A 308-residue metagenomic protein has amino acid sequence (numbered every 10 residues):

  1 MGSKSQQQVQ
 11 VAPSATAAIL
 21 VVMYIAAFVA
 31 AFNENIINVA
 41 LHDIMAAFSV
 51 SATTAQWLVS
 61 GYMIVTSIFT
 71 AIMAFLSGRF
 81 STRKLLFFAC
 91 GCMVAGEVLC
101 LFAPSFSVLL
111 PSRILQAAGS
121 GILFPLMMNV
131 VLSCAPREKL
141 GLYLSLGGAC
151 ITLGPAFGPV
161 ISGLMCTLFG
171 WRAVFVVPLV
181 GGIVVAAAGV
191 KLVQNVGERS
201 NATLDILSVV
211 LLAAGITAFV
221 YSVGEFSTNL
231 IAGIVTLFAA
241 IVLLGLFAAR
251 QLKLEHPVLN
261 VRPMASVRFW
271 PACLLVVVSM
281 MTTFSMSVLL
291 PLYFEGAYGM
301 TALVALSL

Functional and structural regions predicted by a protein language model:
M1-A15: Intrinsic disorder in cytosolic terminal tails and internal cytosolic loops of multi-pass membrane transporters
T16-V39, F48-G61, S67, A74 (+9 more regions): 12-transmembrane solute porter fold
F28, I64, V98-L99, I114 (+3 more regions): Hydrophobic residues within the alpha-helical transmembrane core of Major Facilitator Superfamily
V29, N33, L99, A103 (+4 more regions): Residue-level hotspots within pore-lining transmembrane alpha-helices of multi-pass secondary transporters
L41-I44, V130-V131, M165, V193 (+4 more regions): Hydrophobic alpha-helical interface/terminus motif in multipass membrane transporters
M45, A103, G119, A135-P136 (+3 more regions): Short helix-loop-helix connector
T70, A74-L207: Helix-loop-helix hairpins in multi-pass membrane proteins, especially solute transporters
T167-L275, T282, L308: Hydrophobic transmembrane-helix bundles of small-molecule transporters
